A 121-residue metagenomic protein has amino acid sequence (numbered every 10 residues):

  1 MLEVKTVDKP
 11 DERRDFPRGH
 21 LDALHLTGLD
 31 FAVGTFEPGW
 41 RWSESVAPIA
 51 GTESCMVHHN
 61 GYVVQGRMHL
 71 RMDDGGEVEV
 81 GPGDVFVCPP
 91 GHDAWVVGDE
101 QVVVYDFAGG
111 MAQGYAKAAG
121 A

Functional and structural regions predicted by a protein language model:
M1-T35, S43, A119-A121: A short, N-terminal "cap"/entry segment at the start of jelly-roll beta-barrel domains of the cupin/DSBH fold
E3-K9, W95-A121: Double-stranded beta-helix
V33-S54: Conserved short histidine dyad/triad with adjacent acidic residue
G34-F36, G61, F86: Conserved GNAT-family N-acetyltransferase fold
R41-W42, G66-R71, A94: Short beta-strand segments in beta-sandwich/barrel cores
P48-D74: Glycine- and acidic-residue-biased ligand/ion/polar-headgroup-sensing regions
V64-Q65, P90, G98: A cytosolic small-molecule/anion-sensing beta-strand core signal
M72-H92: Short acidic-glycine-tyrosine-enriched beta hairpin
